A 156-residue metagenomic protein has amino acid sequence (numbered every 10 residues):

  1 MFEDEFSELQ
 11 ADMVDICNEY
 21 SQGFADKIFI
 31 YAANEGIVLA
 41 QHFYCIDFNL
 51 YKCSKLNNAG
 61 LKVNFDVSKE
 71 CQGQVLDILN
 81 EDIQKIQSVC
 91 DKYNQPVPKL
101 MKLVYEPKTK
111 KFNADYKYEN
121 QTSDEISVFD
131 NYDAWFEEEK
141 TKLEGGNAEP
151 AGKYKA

Functional and structural regions predicted by a protein language model:
M1-D4, F65-E70: Short N-terminal edge-element motif at the start of the domain
M1-N58: N-terminal "first-domain core" detector
S7-N18, L76, N80, Q84 (+2 more regions): Generic detector of well-ordered alpha-helical segments enriched in charged/polar residues, highlighting helical
I16-Y20, V89, E138, K142: Surface-exposed polar/charged interaction patches
Y20-F24, I28, Y93, V97 (+2 more regions): Short secondary-structure junctions and interdomain/linker hinges
G36-V67, Y105, N113-S127: Extended intrinsically disordered, low-complexity coil regions enriched in Ser, Thr, Gly, Ala and often Pro
Q72-S123: Amphipathic protein-protein interaction modules
P107-A156: Acidic, proline/glycine-rich low-complexity IDRs
